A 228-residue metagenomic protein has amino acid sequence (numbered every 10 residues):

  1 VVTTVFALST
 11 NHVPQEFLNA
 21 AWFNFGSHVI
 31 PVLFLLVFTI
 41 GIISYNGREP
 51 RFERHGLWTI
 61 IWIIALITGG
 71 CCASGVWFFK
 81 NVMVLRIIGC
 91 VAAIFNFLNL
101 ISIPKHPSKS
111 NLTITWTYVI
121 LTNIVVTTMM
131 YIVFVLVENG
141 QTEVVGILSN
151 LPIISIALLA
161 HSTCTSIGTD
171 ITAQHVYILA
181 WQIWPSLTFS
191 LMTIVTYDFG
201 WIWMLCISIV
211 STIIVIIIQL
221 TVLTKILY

Functional and structural regions predicted by a protein language model:
V1-N11, P31-L35, A65-C72, S186-T188: A generic, lipid-embedded transmembrane alpha helix
F6, G69-W77, T127-V137, P185-W201: Hydrophobic alpha-helical transmembrane segments in multi-pass integral membrane proteins
V13-F25, G41-R86: Membrane-interface helix-loop-helix junctions at boundaries between adjacent transmembrane segments
A20-L35, M83-A93, E143-I153: Structural signature of hydrophobic alpha-helical transmembrane segments
F38-R51, L100-S108, A160-G168, Q219-L223: C-terminal ends of transmembrane helices
R51-A65, G89, S110-T122, A173-W181: Cytoplasmic-side transmembrane-helix entry/capping segments in multi-pass membrane proteins
G89-A93, I153, M204-I218: Small-residue-rich transmembrane alpha-helices that serve as helix-helix interface/gating elements in multipass
S108-L151, S155-L158: Surface-exposed interaction/gating patches
